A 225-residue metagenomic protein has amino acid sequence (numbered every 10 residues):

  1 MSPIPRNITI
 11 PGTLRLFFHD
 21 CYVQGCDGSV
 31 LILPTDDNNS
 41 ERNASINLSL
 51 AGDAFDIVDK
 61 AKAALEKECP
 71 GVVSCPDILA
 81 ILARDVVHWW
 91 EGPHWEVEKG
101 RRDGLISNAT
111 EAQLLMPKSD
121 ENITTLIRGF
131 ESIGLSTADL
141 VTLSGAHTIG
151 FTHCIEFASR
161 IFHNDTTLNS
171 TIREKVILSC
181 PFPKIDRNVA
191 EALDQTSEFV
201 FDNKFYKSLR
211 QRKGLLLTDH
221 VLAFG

Functional and structural regions predicted by a protein language model:
M1-G225: Catalytic cores of secreted/periplasmic or lumenal enzymes
